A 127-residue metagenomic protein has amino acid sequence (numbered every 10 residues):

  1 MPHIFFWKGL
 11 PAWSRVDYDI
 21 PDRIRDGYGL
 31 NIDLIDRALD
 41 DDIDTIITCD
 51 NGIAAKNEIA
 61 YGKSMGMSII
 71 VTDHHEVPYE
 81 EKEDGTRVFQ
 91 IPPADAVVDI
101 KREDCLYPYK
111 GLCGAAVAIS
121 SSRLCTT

Functional and structural regions predicted by a protein language model:
M1-T127: Replace "Mg2+/Mn2+-dependent" with "divalent metal-dependent
